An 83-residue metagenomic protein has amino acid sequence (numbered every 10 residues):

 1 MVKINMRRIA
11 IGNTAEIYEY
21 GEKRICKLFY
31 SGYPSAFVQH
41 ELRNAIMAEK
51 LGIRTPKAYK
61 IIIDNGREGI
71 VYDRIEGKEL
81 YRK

Functional and structural regions predicted by a protein language model:
V2-R8: Conserved N-terminal boundary motif of the eukaryotic protein kinase catalytic domain
I11-V38: ATP-binding glycine-rich loop module of kinase domains
F29, I62, I75: Residues forming the ATP-binding cleft of Hanks-type serine/threonine protein kinase domains
S35-L51: The N-lobe alphaC helix and its flanking beta3-alphaC-beta4 segment of protein kinase-like domains, centered on
K57-E68: Short beta-strand micro-motifs within the conserved protein kinase catalytic domain, predominantly in the N-lobe
G66-K78: Conserved short submotifs of the Hanks-type protein kinase catalytic core that shape the nucleotide-binding pocket
L80-K83: AlphaC helix of the protein kinase catalytic domain
